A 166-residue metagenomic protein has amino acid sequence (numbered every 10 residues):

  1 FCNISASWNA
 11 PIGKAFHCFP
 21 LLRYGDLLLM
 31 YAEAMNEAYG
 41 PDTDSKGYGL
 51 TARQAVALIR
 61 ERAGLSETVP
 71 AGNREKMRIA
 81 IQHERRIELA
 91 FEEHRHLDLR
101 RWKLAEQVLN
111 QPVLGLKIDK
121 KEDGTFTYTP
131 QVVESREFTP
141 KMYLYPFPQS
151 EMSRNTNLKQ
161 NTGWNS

Functional and structural regions predicted by a protein language model:
F1-S166: Acidic/polar-rich alpha-helix caps and helix-coil junctions
